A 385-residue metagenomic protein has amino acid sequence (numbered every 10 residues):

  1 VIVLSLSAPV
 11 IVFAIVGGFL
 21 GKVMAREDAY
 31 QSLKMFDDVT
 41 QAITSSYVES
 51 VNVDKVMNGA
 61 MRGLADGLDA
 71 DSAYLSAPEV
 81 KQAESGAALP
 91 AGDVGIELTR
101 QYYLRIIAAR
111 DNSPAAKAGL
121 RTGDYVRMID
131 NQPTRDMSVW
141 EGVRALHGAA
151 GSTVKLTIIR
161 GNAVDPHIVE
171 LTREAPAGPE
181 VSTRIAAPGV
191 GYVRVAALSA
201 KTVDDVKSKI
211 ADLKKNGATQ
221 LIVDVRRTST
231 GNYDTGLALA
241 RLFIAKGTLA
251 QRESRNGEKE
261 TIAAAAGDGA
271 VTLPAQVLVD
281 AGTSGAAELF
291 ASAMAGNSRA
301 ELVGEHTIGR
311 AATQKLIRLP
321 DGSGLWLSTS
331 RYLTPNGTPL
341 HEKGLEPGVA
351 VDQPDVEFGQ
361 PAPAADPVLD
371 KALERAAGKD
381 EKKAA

Functional and structural regions predicted by a protein language model:
V1-S72: Terminal targeting/pro-maturation regions of precursor/exported proteins
K22-S32, T44, N52-V53, I107-A108 (+2 more regions): Cleft-lining beta-strand/loop regions that shape enzyme active-site pockets
S45-R105, T153-K155, I159-E170, A177-T183 (+1 more regions): Extended, small/polar residue-biased N-terminal targeting/export presequences and adjacent propeptide/linker tracts
L319-R331, E346: Short acidic, Pro/Gly- and aromatic-enriched capping/linker segments at domain boundaries
G324, T338-A385: Conserved functional hotspot residues or short segments at active or partner-binding sites across diverse domains
T334: Short, acidic, Ser/Thr-enriched surface-loop or helix-capping motifs
